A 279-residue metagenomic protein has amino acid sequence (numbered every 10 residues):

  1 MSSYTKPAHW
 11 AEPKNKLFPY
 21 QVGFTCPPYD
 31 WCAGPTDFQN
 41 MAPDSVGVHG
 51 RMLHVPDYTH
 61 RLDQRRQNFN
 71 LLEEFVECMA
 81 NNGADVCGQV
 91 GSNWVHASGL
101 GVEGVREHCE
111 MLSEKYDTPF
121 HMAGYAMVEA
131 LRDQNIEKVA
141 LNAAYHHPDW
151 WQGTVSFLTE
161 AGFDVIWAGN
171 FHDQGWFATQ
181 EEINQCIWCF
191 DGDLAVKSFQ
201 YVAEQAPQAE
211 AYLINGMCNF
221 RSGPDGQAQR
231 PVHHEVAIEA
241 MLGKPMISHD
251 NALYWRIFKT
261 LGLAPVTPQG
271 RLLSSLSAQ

Functional and structural regions predicted by a protein language model:
S2-E74, V155-F190: N-terminal glycine-rich anion-binding loop in soluble enzyme alpha/beta folds
Y20, K115-I136, M241-L242, M246 (+2 more regions): Hydrophobic structural segments
T25, A84-G91, A140-N142, A209-M217: Periplasmic-binding protein-like
N70-C78, D191-A206, E210, S222-E235: A short, acidic, amphipathic alpha-helical segment used as a generic capping/interface helix at domain edges
V76-H121: Glycine/small-residue-rich loop that forms an oxyanion/phosphate-binding "nest" at active or ligand-binding sites
A97-L112, S222-E239: Short Gly/Thr/Asp-enriched flexible loops that form oxyanion-binding sites at enzyme active sites
M111-Q180: Conserved beta-alpha
H233, A237, M241-Q279: C-terminal functional extensions of proteins
